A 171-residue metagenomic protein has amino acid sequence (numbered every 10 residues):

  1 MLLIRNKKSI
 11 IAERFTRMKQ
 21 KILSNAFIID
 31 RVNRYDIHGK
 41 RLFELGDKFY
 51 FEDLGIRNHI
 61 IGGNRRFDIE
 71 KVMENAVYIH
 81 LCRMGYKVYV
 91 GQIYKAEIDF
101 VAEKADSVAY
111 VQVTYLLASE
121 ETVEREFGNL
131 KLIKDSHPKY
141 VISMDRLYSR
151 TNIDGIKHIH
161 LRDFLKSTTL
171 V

Functional and structural regions predicted by a protein language model:
M1-V108: Accessory nucleic acid-recognition modules appended to NTPase machines
Y50, V111, Y140-I142, K157-I159: Hydrophobic/aromatic beta-strand patches that form the interior of the parallel beta-sheet core in alpha/beta enzyme
R65, K104-A105, R125-E126, D154-K157: Short, glycine/charged-enriched secondary-structure capping and boundary segments
I93, K134-D154: Nucleic-acid nuclease catalytic cores
I98-D99, S119-T122, Y148-T151: Short active-site-adjacent structural elements
V108-A118, E126: Active-site ExK catalytic segment of metal-dependent nucleases
T122-S136: Short, charged, amphipathic alpha-helix that recurs within catalytic cores of restriction-modification and other
R146-V171: Domain-level recognition of nuclease-like catalytic cores that cleave nucleotide substrates
